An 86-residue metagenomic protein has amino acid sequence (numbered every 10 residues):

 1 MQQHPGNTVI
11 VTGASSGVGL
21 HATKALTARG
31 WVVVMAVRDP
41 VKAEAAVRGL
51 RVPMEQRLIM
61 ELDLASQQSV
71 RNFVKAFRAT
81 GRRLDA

Functional and structural regions predicted by a protein language model:
Q2-V34: Canonical Rossmann dinucleotide-binding motif of NAD(H)/NADP(H)-dependent dehydrogenases/reductases, specifically
P5, V52-E55, A76-A86: A glycine-rich helix->loop->beta "capping" turn within Rossmann-like NAD(P)(H)-dependent oxidoreductase domains
I10, L58-M60: Conserved Rossmann-like nucleotide-binding pocket used by diverse enzymes that bind dinucleotide cofactors
L20, L26, L50, L62-L64 (+1 more regions): Generic leucine side-chain signal with a strong bias for well-ordered alpha-helical environments
K24, A28, R48, K75: Short, well-ordered alpha-helices that flank and scaffold nucleotide-derived cofactor binding pockets
R29-A45: Conserved glycine-rich Rossmann-like NAD(P)H-binding loop of the short-chain dehydrogenase/reductase
P40, M60-K75: The beta1-alpha1 cofactor-binding region of Rossmann-like NAD(H)/NADP(H)-dependent oxidoreductases
